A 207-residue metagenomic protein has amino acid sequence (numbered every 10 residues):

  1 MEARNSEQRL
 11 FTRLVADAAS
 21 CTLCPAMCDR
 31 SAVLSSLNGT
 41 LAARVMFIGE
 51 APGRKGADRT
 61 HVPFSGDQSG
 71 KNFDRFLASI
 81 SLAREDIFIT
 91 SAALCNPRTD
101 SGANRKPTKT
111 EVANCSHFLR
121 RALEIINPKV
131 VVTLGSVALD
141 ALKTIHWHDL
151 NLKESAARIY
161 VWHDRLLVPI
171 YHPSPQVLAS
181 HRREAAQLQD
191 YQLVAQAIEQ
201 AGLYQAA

Functional and structural regions predicted by a protein language model:
E2-E154, Y160-Q205: A polyanion-binding, active-site-adjacent surface
